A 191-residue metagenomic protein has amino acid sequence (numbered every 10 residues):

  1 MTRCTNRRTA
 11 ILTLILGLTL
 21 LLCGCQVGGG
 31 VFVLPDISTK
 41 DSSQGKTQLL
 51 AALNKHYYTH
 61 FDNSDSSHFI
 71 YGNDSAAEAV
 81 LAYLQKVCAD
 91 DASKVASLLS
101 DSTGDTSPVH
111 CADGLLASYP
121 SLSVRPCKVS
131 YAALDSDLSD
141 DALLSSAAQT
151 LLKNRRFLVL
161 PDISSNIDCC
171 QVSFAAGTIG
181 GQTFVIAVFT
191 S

Functional and structural regions predicted by a protein language model:
M1-T2, L20: A general, composition-driven signal for non-globular sequence regions
T2-L12: Bacterial N-terminal signal peptides that target proteins for export
L14-L20: Hydrophobic helical h-region of N-terminal Sec-dependent signal peptides in bacterial secretory/periplasmic proteins
G29-L115: Short, well-ordered surface patches within globular domains
G104-S191: A well-ordered secondary-structure block
